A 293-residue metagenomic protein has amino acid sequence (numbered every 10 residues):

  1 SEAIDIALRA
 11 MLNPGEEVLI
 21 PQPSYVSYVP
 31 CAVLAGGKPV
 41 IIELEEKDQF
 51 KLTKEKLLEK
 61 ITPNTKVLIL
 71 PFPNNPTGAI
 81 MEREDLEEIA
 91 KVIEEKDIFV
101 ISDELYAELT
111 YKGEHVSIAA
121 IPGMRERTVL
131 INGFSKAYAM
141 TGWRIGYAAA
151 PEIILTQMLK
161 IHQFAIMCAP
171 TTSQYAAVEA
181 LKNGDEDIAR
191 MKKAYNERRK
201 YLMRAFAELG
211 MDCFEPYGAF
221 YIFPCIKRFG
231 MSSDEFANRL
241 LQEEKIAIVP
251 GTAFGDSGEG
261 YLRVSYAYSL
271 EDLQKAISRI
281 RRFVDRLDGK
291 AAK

Functional and structural regions predicted by a protein language model:
S1-K293: PLP-dependent class I/II
